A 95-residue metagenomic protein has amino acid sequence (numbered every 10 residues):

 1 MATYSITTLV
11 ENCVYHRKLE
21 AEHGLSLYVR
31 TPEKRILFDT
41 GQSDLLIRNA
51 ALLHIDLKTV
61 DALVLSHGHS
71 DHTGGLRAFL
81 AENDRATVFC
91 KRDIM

Functional and structural regions predicted by a protein language model:
M1-T3: Basic/polar N-terminal segments that are highly enriched at the extreme N-terminus, encompassing both cleavable
S5-L53: Conserved beta-strand hairpin/beta-sheet module of binuclear metal-dependent hydrolase folds, prominently
L45-C90: Active-site metal-binding motif and surrounding structural segment of the metallo-beta-lactamase
I94-M95: Metallo-beta-lactamase
